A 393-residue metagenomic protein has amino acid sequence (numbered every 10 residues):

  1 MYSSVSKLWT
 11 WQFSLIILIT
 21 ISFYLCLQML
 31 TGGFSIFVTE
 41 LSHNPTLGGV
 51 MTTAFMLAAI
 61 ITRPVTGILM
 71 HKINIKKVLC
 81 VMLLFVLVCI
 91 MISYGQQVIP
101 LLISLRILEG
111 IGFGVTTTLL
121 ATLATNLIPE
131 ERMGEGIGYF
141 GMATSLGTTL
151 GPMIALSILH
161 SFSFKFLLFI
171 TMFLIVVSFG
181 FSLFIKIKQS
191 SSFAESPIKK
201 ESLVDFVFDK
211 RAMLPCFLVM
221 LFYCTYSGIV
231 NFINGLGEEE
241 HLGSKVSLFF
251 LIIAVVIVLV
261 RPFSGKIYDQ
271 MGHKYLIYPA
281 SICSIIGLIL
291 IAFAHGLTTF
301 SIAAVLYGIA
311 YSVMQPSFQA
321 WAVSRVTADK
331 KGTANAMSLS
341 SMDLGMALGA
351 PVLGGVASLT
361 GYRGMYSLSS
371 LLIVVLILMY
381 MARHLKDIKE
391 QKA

Functional and structural regions predicted by a protein language model:
M1-W9, I187-C216: Juxtamembrane intracellular "pre-TM" segments in multi-pass secondary transporters
W9-G49, Y226-G235: Helix-loop boundary and gating motifs at the non-cytosolic
M56-P64, T148-T149, A254-P262, A347: Residue-level signature of mid-helix packing/kink "hotspots" within the transmembrane helices of 12-pass Major
T62-N74, R261-G272: Helix-to-loop junctions at the C-terminal end of transmembrane segments in multipass secondary transporters
K77-M91, Y275-I289: Structural signature of the two symmetry-related core transmembrane helices
P100-L108, T298-L306: Paired small-residue
I107-A143: Cytoplasmic helix-loop-helix junction between adjacent transmembrane helices in 12-TM secondary transporters
M172-S192, M379-R383: C-terminal membrane-cytosol helix-exit motif in multi-pass small-molecule transporters
